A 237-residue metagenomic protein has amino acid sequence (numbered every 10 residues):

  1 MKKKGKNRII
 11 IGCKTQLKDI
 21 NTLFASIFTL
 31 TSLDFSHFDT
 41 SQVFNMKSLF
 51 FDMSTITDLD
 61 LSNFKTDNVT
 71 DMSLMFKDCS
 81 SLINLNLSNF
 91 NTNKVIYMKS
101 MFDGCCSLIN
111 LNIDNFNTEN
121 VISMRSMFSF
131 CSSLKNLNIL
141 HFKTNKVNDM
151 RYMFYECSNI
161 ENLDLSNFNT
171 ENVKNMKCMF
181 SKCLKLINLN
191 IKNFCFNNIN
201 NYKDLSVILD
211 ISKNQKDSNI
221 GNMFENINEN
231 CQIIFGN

Functional and structural regions predicted by a protein language model:
M1-N237: Negatively charged
